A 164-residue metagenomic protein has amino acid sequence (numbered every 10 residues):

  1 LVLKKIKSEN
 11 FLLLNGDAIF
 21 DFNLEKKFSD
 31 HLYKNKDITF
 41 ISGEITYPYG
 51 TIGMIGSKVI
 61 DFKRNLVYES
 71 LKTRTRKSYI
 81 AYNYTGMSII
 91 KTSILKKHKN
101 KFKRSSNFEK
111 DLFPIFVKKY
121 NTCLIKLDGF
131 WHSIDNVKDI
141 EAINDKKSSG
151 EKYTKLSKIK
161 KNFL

Functional and structural regions predicted by a protein language model:
L1-G56: Conserved beta-loop-beta/alpha segment of the NTase-like Rossmann-fold superfamily that binds/positions NTPs
F11-L12, I19, F28-L32, T46 (+1 more regions): Catalytic-core segments of class I nucleotidyltransferases/pyrophosphorylases that form NMP-activated intermediates
